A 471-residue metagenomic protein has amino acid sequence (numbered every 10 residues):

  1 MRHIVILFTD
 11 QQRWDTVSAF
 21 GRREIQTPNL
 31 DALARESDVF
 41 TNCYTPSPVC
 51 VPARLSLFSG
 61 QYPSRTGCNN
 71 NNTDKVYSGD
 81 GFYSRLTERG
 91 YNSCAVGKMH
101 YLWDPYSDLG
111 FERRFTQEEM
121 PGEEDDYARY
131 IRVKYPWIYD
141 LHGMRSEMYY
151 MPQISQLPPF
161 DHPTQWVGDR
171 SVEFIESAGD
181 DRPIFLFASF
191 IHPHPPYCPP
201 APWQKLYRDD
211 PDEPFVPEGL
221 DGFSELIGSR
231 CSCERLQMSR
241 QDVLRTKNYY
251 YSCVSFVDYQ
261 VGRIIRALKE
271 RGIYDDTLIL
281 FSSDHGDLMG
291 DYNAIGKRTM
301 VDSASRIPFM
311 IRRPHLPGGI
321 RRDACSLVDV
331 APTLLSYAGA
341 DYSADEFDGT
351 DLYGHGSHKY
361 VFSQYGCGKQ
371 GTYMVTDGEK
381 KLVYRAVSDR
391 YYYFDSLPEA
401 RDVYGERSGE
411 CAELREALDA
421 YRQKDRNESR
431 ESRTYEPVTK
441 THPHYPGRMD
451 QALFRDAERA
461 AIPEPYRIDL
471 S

Functional and structural regions predicted by a protein language model:
M1-K380, R385, R401-E416, R448-S471: Formylglycine-dependent sulfatase
Y353-S357, S432-G447: Amphipathic alpha-helical surface "interface" segments used for docking/oligomerization or membrane association within
Y392-F394: Signature of WW domains and closely related Tyr/Trp-rich beta-sheet microdomains in eukaryotic regulatory proteins
G405-T441: A contiguous, mid-protein "functional segment" used to position or interact with cofactors/ions or partner subunits
